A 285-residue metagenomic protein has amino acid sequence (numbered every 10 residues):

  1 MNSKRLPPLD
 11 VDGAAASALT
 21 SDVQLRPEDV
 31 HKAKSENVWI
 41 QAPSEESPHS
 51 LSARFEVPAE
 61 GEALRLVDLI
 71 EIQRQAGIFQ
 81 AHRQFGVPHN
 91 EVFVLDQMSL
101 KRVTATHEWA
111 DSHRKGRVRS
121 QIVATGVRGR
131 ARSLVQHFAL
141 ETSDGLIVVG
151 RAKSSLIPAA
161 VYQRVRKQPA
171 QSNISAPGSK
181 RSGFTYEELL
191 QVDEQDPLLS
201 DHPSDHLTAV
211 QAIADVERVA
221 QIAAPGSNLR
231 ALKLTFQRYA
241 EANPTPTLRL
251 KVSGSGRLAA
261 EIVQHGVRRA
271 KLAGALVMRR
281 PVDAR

Functional and structural regions predicted by a protein language model:
M1-L64, G129-A131, T142-P203, S255-R257 (+1 more regions): Non-catalytic linker/capping segments at the edges of enzyme domains
A53, H89-L100: A short glycine/small-residue-enriched secondary-structure motif
A53-F55, L100, F138, G150-S154 (+2 more regions): A structural signal for short, well-ordered beta-strand segments
R65-V92, L207-L229: Active-site helix/loop of acyl-thioester processing domains in fatty-acid/polyketide metabolism, spanning hotdog-fold
V92-L95, T104-W109, G150-A152: A cross-family "folded-core" feature that marks the main globular domain of proteins
M98-D144, L229-R268: Hydrophobic beta-sheet segments that form the core/acyl-binding groove of ACP/CoA-dependent acyl-chain-processing
F184-A259: Acidic/His-leaning functional-site neighborhoods
V267-A273, P281-V282: Extracellular zinc-dependent metalloprotease catalytic-domain scaffold
